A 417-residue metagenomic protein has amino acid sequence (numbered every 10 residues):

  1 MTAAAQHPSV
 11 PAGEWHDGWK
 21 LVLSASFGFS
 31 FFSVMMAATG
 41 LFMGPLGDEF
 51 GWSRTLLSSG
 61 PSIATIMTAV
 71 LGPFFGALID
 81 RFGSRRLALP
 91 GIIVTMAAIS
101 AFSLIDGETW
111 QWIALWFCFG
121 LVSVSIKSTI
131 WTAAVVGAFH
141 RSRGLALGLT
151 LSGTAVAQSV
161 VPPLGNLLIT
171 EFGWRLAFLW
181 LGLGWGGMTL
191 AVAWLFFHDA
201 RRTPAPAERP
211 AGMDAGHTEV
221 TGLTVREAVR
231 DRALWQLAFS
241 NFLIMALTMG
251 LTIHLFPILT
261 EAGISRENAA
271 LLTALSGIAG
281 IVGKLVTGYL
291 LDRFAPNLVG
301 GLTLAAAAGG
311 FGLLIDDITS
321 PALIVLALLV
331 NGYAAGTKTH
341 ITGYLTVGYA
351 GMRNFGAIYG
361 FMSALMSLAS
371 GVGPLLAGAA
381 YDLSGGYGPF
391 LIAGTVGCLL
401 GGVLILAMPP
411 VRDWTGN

Functional and structural regions predicted by a protein language model:
K20-R54, G72-F75, V161-P162, L251-F256: Extracytoplasmic
S30, Q111-I126, L323-G336: Hydrophobic core of transmembrane alpha-helices in multi-pass small-molecule transporters, especially MFS/SLC-type
T39-M43, R226-V282: Extracytoplasmic gate region of multi-pass secondary transporters
L71-G83, K284-A295, Y381: Helix-to-loop junctions at the C-terminal end of transmembrane segments in multipass secondary transporters
I93-G107, A306-I318: C-terminal ends and interior cores of transmembrane alpha-helices in multi-pass membrane transporters/permeases
F119-S152: Cytoplasmic helix-loop-helix junction between adjacent transmembrane helices in 12-TM secondary transporters
T154-R201: Helix-loop-helix hairpin linking two adjacent transmembrane segments in secondary transporters
K284-V286, R293-L345: C-terminal transmembrane helical hairpin of 12-TM major facilitator-type secondary transporters
